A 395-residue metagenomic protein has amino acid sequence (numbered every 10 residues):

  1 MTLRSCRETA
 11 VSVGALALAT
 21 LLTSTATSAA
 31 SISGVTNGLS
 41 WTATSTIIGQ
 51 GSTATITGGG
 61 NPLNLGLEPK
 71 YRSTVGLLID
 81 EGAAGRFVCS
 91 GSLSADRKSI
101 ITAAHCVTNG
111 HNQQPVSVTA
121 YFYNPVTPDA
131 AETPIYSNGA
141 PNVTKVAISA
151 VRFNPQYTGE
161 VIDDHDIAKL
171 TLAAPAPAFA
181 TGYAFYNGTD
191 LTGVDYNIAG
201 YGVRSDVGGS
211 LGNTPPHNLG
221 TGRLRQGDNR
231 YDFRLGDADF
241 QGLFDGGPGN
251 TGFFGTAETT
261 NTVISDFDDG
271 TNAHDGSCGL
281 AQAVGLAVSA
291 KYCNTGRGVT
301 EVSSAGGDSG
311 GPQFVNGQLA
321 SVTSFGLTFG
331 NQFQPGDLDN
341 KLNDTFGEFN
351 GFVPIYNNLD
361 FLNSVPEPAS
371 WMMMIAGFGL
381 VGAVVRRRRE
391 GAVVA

Functional and structural regions predicted by a protein language model:
T2-V13: Bacterial N-terminal signal peptides that target proteins for export
A17-L22, M373: Hydrophobic core
S24-A26: N-terminal signal peptide c-region/cleavage motif recognized by signal peptidases
A29-I56, N61-T74, V88-T108, Q113-D129 (+4 more regions): C-terminal subregion of chymotrypsin/trypsin-like serine protease catalytic domains
N112-S210: Secretome/extracellular-domain signature
I167, A176-G298: Chymotrypsin/trypsin-fold serine protease catalytic domain
E367-R386: A short, hydrophobic C-terminal helix/tail in secreted or cell-surface proteins
R389-A395: Short, charged juxtamembrane terminal tails flanking transmembrane helices
